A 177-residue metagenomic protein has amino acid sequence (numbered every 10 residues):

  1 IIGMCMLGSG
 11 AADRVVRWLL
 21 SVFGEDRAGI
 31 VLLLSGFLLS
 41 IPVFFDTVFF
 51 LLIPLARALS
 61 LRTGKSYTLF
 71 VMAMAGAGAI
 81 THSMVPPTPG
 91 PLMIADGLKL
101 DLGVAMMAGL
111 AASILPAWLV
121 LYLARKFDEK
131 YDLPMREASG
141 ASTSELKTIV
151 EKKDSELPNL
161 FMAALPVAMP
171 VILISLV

Functional and structural regions predicted by a protein language model:
I1-F23, Y67, L121-L146: N-terminal alpha-helical transmembrane segments of multi-pass membrane transport and channel/translocase proteins
I1-R62: Membrane-embedded alpha-helical segments and adjacent helix-loop junctions characteristic of multi-pass solute
M4-L7, P86-G97: Long, highly hydrophobic alpha-helical transmembrane signal-anchor segments
E25-I41, T63-S83, P87, D101-I114 (+2 more regions): Alpha-helical transmembrane segments of multi-pass membrane proteins
L34-L38, L59, I80, P91-M93 (+2 more regions): Alpha-helical transmembrane segments of multipass membrane proteins
F45-D46, F50-S66, P91-A105: Membrane-interfacial helix-loop connectors
F49-F50, V85, P89-G90, P116 (+1 more regions): Alpha-helical transmembrane segments and their lipid-water interface positions in multi-pass membrane proteins
M107-V177: Long, contiguous bundles of hydrophobic transmembrane helices that form the permeation core of multi-pass
